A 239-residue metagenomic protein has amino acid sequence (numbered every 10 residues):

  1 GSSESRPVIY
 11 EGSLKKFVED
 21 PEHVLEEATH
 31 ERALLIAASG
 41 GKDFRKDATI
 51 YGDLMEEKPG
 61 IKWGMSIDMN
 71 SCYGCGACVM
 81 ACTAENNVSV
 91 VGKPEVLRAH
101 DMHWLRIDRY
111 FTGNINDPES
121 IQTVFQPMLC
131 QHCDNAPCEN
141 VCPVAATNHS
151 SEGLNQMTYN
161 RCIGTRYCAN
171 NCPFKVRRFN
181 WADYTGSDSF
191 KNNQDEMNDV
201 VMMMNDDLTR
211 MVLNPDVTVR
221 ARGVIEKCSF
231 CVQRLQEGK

Functional and structural regions predicted by a protein language model:
G1-G64, N70, A81-A84: Long, contiguous, secondary-structure-rich segments that constitute the structural scaffold of globular domains
K42-P59, A99-V141: Active-site-adjacent "gating/activation" loops or surface patches in catalytic cores
P59-N70, I121-C130, T147-M157, R210-L213: Glycine- and acidic
M69-C72, H132, R222-I225: Short, solvent-exposed loop/helix junctions and linker helices that flank or host conserved functional motifs
Y73, A77-L97, R106, N135-R161 (+3 more regions): Iron-sulfur cluster-binding cysteine motifs and their immediate structural context in ferredoxin-like electron-transfer
R106-Q126, N193-C231: Surface-exposed acidic, glycine/proline-enriched linker/cap segments that occur as 15-30-residue helix-coil
A182-N198: Internal, charge-rich low-complexity segments
